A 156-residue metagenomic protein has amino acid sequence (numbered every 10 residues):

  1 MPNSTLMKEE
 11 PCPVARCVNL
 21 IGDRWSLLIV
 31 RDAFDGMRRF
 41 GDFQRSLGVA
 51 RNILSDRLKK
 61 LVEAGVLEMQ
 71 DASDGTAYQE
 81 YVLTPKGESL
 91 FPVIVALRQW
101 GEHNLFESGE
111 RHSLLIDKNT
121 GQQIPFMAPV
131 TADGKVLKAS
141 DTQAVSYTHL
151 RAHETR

Functional and structural regions predicted by a protein language model:
P2-E9: A detector for short, charged/polar N-terminal pre-domain segments
C12-I53: N-terminal helix-turn-helix DNA-binding core of bacterial DNA-binding proteins
G22, S73-I94: Basic, amphipathic "hinge/linker" alpha-helix immediately C-terminal to the N-terminal HTH DNA-binding motif
V30, R38-R45, L58, K86 (+3 more regions): Extended, folded domain segments that form the structural surfaces/walls around functional sites
F40, Q44-A72, T76: Canonical helix-turn-helix DNA-binding module
P92-L137, T142-Q143: Amphipathic alpha-helical dimerization/coiled-coil segments that flank or bridge DNA-binding/regulatory modules
T148-T155: Conserved small/polar residues in nucleotide/adenosyl-binding loops
